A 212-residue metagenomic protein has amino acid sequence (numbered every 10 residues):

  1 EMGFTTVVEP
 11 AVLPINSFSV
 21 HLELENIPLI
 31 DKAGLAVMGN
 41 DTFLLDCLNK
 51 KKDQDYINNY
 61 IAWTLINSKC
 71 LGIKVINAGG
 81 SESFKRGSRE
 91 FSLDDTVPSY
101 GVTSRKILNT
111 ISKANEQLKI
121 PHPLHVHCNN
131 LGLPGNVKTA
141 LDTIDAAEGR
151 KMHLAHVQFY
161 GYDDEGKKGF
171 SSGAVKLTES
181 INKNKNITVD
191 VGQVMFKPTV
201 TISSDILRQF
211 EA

Functional and structural regions predicted by a protein language model:
E1, A36-N58, S99: Active-site mouth loops of central-metabolism enzymes
E1-H21, E25-L44, K69-G87, L93 (+3 more regions): Divalent metal-dependent hydrolysis catalytic cores, especially in the metallo-beta-lactamase
S19-L22, C47, K138-T143: A short acidic, amphipathic alpha-helical/loop segment
Y56-A114, N130-A212: Active-site neighborhoods of metal-dependent hydrolases
